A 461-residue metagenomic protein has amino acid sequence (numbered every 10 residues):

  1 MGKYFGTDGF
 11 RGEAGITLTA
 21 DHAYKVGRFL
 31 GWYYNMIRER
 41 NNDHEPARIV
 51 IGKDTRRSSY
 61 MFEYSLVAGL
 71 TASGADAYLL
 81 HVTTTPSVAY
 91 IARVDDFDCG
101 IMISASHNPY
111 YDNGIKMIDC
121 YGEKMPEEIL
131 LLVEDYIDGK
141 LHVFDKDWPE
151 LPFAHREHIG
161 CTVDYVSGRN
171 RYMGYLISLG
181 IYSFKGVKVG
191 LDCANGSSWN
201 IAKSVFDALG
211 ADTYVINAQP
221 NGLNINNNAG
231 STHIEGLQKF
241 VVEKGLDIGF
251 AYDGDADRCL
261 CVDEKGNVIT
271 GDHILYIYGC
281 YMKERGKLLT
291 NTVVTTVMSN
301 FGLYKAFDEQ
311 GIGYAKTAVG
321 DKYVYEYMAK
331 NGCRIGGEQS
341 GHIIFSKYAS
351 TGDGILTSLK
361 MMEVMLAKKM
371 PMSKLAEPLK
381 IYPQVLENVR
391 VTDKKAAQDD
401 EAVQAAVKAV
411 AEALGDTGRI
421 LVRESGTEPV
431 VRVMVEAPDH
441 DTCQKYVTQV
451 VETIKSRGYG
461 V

Functional and structural regions predicted by a protein language model:
M1-A68, A72-S73, T162-G186, K395-A396: An N-terminal, well-structured beta->alpha segment
E13, N113-V242: Gly/Ser/Thr-enriched, mixed-charge loops and adjacent short helices that form phosphate/oxyanion-binding elements
M36, R40, R48-D112, S204-V262: N-terminal small/polar loop signature for handling phosphorylated ligands or for N-terminal nucleophile
N42-D54, K188-G190, N291-V297, R432-M434: Short glycine-rich phosphate-binding loop at a beta-alpha junction
L80, L131-M173, S178, E264-G337 (+1 more regions): Proline/glycine-rich low-complexity loops and linkers
P126, V215, N267-G286, G354-V364 (+1 more regions): Gly/Ser/Thr-rich active-site loops/lids in small-molecule metabolic enzymes that frequently grip phosphoryl groups
I248, R285-V461: Phosphate-binding and adjacent anionic-ligand microenvironments
